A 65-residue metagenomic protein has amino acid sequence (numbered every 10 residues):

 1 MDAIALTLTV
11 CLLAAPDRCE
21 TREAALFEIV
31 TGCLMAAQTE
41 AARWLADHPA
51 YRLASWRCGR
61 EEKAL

Functional and structural regions predicted by a protein language model:
M1-R22: Short aromatic-glycine-(Arg/Gly/Cys) micro-motifs in beta-strand/loop hairpins
D2-T7, A36-A42, L65: Short amphipathic alpha-helical surface micro-motifs
C11, C33, C58: Short cysteine clusters
A15, G32, K63-L65: Generic "edge-of-domain/loop-turn" microfeature
R18-G32: A short, exposed loop/beta-hairpin motif centered on an aromatic-Gly-Thr core
E28-Y51: A short, charged, amphipathic alpha-helix used as a generic interaction element across diverse proteins
R43-L65: Short, mixed-charge low-complexity intrinsically disordered segments
